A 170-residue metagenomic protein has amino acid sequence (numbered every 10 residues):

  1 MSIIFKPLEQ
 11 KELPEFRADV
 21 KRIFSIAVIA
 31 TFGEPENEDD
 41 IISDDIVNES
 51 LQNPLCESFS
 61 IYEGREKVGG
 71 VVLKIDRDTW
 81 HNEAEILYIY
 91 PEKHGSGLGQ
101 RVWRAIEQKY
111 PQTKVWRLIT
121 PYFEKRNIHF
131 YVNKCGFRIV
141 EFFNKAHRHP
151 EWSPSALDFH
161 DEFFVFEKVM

Functional and structural regions predicted by a protein language model:
I4-A18: A short beta-loop-alpha structural element at the N-terminal edge of CoA-dependent acyl/N-acetyltransferase catalytic
S25-V47: Conserved GNAT-fold acetyl-CoA-binding loop/helix
I42-S60, G69, F159: A short helix-loop-beta-strand connector motif used in the catalytic cores of GNAT acetyltransferases and, in some
S58-S60, E66-I75, E83, Y88: Conserved beta-strand in the GNAT
W80-P91, I119-T120: Conserved acetyl-CoA binding element of GNAT-fold acetyltransferases
I89, G95-Q108, N133: Conserved acetyl-CoA-binding loop-helix of GNAT-fold acetyltransferases
K109-Y122: Conserved GNAT acetyl-CoA-binding A-motif
I119-T120, I128, N133-A156: Conserved catalytic-core motifs of GNAT/GCN5-like acyltransferases
